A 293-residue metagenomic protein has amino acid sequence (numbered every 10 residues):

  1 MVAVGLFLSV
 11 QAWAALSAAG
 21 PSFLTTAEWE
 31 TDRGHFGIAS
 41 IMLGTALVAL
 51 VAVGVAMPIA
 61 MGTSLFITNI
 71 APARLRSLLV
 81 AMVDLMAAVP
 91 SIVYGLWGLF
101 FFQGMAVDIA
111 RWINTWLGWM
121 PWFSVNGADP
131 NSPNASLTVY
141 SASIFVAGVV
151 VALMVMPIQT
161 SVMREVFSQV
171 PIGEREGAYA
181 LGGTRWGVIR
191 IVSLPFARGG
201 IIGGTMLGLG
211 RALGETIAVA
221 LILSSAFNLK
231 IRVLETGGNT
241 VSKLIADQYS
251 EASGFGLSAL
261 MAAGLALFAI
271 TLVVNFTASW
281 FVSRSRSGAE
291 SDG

Functional and structural regions predicted by a protein language model:
L8-A52, P72-A73, N131-L137, D247-S258: Periplasmic/extracellular loop-to-transmembrane helix junction in inner-membrane transport proteins
A18-F36, Y94-A152, V233-E235: Membrane-interfacial helix termini and adjacent extracytoplasmic/periplasmic loops of multi-pass transporters
L43, L47-V55, I59, T63 (+3 more regions): Hydrophobic alpha-helical transmembrane segments of multipass integral membrane proteins, especially permease/channel
A52-V83, A278-S287: Transmembrane-helix boundary motif in ABC transporter permease subunits
M61-F66, V80, P121-P130, A135-A180 (+2 more regions): Membrane-cytosol interface at the C-terminal ends of specific transmembrane alpha-helices in multi-pass membrane
A81-L85, V89, V93, Q159-P171 (+2 more regions): Transmembrane alpha-helices
P130-S136, V219-F268: Interhelical loop and adjacent transmembrane-helix boundary motif in polytopic membrane transport permeases
R164-S168, I172, Y179, D247-S253 (+1 more regions): C-terminal transmembrane helix and the adjacent membrane-cytosol boundary/short C-terminal tail of inner/organellar
